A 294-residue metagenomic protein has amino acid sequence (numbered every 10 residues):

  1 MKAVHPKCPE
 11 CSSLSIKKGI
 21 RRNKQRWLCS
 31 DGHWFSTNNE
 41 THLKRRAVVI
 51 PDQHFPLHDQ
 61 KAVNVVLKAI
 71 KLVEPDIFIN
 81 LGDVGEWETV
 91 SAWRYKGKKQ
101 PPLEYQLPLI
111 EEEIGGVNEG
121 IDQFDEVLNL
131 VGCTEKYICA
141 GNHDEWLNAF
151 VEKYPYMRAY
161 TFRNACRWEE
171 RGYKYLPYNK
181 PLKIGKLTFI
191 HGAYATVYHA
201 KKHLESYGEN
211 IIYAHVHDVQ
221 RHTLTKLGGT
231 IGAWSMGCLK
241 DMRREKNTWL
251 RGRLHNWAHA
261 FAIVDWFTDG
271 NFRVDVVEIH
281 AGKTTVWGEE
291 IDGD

Functional and structural regions predicted by a protein language model:
M1-H5, N23-Q25, L43: Short metal-coordination and nucleic-acid-contact micro-motifs, chiefly zinc-binding Cys/His arrays
C8-C11, C29: Short cysteine-rich clusters marking metal-coordination/redox-active sites
K17-R21, T37-E40: Short Cys/His-rich "knuckle" micro-motifs
R22-S36: Cysteine-rich micro-motifs
N38-Q60: Mobile, glycine- and charge-enriched loop segments and immediately flanking short secondary-structure elements within
F55-E169: Core catalytic region of metal-dependent phosphoesterases/phosphodiesterases, especially metallo-beta-lactamase-like
E152-G185, V216, S235-R244: Active-site-proximal loop/helix segment associated with metal-binding centers of metalloenzymes
K186-V277: Conserved beta-sheet core of the metallophosphoesterase superfamily
